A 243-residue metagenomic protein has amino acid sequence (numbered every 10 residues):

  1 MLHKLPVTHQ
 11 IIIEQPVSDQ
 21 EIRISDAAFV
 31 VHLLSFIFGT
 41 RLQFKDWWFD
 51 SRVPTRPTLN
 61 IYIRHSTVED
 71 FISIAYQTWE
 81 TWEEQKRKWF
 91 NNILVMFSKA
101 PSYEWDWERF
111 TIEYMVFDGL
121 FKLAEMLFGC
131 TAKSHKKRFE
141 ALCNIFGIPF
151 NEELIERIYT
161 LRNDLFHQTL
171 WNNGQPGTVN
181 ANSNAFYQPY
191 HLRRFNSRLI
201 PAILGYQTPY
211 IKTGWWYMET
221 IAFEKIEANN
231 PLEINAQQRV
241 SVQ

Functional and structural regions predicted by a protein language model:
M1-E108, M115, P189-Y190, R194 (+2 more regions): Charged, non-catalytic interaction/linker regions at domain boundaries that couple catalytic cores to substrate
F49-D50, D118, K122, W171-N172: Short, solvent-exposed loop/turn segments at secondary-structure junctions
N92, E108-E113, L154-R157, L161: Residue-level detector of well-ordered alpha-helical segments, enriched for hydrophobic/aromatic packing positions
K99, G119, R157-D164, R198: Alpha-helical scaffold segments in carbohydrate-active enzymes
F110-E153: Flexible secondary-structure boundary motifs
E125, N163-G174, I200-T208: Charged/polar positions within long, soluble alpha-helices
F128, A132, G174-G177, L204-W215: Structured alpha-helical bundle/scaffold domains in large eukaryotic membrane-trafficking regulators
P149-P189: Histidine-centered, metal-coordinating catalytic motifs and their short helical/loop contexts
